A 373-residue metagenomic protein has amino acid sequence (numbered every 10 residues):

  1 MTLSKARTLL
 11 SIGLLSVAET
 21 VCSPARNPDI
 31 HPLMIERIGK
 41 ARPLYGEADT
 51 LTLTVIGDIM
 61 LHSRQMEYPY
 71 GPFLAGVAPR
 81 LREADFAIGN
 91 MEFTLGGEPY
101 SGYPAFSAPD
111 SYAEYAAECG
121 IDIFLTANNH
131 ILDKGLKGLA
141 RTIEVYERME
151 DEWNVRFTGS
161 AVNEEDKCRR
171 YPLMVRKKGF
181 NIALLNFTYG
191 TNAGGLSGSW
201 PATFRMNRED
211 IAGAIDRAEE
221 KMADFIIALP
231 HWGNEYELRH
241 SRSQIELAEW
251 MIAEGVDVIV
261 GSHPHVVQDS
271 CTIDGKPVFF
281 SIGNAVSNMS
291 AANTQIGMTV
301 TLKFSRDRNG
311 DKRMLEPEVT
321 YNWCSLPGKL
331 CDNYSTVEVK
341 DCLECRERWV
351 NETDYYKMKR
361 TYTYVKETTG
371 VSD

Functional and structural regions predicted by a protein language model:
M1-L10: Bacterial N-terminal signal peptides that target proteins for export
S11-E19: Bacterial N-terminal signal peptides
S23-D373: Acidic, metal/ion-coordinating pockets
